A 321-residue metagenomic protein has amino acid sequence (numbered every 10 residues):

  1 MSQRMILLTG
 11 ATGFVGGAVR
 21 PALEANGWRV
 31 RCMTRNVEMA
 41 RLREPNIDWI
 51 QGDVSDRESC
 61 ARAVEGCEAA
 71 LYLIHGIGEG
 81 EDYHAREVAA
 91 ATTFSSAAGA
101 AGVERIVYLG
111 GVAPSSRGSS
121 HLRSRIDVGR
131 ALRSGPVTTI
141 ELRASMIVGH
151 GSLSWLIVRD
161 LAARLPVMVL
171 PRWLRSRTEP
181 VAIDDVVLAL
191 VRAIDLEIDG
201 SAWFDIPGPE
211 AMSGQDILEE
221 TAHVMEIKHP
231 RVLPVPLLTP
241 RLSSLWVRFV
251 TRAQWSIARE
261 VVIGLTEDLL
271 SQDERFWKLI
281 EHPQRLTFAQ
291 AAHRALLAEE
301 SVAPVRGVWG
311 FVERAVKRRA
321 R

Functional and structural regions predicted by a protein language model:
S2-W28: N-terminal Rossmann NAD(P)H-binding glycine-rich loop of SDR-like oxidoreductase domains
T9, M33, L73-I74, I106-G111 (+1 more regions): SDR active-site strand-loop-helix element
A11, N26, S116-I227: Oxidoreductase cofactor-interface core, primarily capturing Rossmann-like NAD(P)-dependent enzymes
W28-R35: Conserved glycine-rich Rossmann-like NAD(P)H-binding loop of the short-chain dehydrogenase/reductase
E38-A101, G111-R117: NAD(P)H-binding glycine-rich loop region in Rossmannoid oxidoreductase-like domains and their noncatalytic homologs
A100-R105, P136-V137: A short helix->loop->beta-strand "cap" motif at the edges of active sites that frequently abuts
R192-E260, D268-R321: Mid/C-terminal beta-alpha module of Rossmann-like enzyme folds, strongest in SDR-family dehydrogenases/epimerases
